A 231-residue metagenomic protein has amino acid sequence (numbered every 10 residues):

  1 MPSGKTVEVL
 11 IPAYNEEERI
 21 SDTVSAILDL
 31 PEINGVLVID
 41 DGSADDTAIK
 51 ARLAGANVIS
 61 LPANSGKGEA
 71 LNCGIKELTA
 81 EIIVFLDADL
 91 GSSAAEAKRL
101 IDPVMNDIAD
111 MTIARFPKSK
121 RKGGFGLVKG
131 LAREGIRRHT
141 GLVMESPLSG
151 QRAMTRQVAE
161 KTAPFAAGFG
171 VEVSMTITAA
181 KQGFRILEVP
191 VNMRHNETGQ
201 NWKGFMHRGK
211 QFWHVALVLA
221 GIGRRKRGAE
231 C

Functional and structural regions predicted by a protein language model:
T6-E8, S174: Cell-envelope/extracellular polymer assembly enzymes that use nucleotide-activated donors
I11, V24, I33-G42, I59: Short beta-strand/loop segment that forms part of the nucleotide-sugar
N15-D29: Short, well-formed alpha-helical segments that are part of the catalytic scaffolds of diverse glycosyltransferases
N34-L37, A48-E77: Conserved donor nucleotide-binding strand/loop of the catalytic core
D40-A48, L90: A conserved acidic beta->alpha catalytic loop
A63-S65, E69-E77, A94-F169, N196-M206 (+2 more regions): Acceptor/aglycone-binding surface of glycosyltransferases and processive sugar-polymer synthases
I83: Short aromatic/hydrophobic "clamp" motif used to bind/position activated sugar donors
A167, I177-R194: Catalytic donor-sugar/metal-binding loop of nucleotide-sugar-dependent glycosyltransferases
